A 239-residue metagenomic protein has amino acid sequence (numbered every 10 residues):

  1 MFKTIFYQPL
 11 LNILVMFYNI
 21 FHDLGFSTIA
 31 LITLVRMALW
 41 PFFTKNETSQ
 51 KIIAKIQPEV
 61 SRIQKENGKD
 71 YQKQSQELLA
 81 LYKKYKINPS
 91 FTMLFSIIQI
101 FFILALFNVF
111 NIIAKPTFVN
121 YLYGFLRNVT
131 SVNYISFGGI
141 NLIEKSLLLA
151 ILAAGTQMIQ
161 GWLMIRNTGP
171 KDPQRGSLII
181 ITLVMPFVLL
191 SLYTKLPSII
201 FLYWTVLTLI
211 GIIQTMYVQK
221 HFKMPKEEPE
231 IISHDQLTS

Functional and structural regions predicted by a protein language model:
M1-S239: Helix-loop-helix
